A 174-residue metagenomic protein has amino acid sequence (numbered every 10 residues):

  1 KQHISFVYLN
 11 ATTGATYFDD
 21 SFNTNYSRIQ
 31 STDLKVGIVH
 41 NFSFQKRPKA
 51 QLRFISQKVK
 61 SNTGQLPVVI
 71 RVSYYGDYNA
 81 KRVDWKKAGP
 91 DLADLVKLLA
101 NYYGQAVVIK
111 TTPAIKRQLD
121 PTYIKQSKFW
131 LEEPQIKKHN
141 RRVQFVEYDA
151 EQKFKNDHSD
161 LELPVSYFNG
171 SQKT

Functional and structural regions predicted by a protein language model:
K1, R47, D84-K86, T112 (+1 more regions): General structural signal for secondary-structure boundaries
K1, Y123-T174: Functionally critical loop-and-helix segments that line ligand-binding/catalytic clefts of soluble enzyme domains
K1-S5, A15: SEC14/CRAL-TRIO lipid-binding/transfer domains and related phosphoinositide-recognition modules that form deep
S5-L9, L34-H40, V68-I70, V107-I109 (+2 more regions): Hydrophobic faces of well-ordered beta-strands that scaffold small-molecule active sites in alpha/beta enzyme cores
L9-D94, N101-Y102: Substrate-binding cleft of extracellular glycoside hydrolase catalytic domains
T12-G14, N41-S43, S73-Y75, T112-A114 (+2 more regions): Active-site beta-loop-alpha junctions enriched in small/polar residues
I55-S61, R82-D94, P113-T122, V146-V165: Short secondary-structure transition/capping segments
P67-H139: Catalytic domains of cell-wall/extracellular-matrix polysaccharide-remodeling enzymes, centered on de-N-acetylation
